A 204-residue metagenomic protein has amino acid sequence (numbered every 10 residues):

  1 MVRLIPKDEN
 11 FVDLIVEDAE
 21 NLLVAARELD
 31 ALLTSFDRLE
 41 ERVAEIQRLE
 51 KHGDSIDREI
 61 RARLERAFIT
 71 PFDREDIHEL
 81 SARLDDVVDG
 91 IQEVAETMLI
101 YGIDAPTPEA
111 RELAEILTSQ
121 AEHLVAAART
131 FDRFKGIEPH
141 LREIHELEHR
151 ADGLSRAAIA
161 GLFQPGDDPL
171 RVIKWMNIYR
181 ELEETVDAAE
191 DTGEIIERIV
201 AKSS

Functional and structural regions predicted by a protein language model:
M1-S204: Cytosolic, long alpha-helical scaffolding segments
